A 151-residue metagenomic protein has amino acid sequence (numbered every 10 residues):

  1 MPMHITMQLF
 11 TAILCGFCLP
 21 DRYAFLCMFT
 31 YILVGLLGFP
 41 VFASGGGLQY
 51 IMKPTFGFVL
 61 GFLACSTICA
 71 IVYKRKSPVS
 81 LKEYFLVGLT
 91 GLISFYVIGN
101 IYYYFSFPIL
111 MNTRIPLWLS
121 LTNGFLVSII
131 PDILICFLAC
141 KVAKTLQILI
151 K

Functional and structural regions predicted by a protein language model:
M1, S80-K151: Membrane-embedded alpha-helical hairpins and interfacial helices in multi-pass inner-membrane proteins
M1-C27: Hydrophobic transmembrane alpha-helices
M1-H4, I32-C65: Interfacial aromatic-anchored transmembrane helix boundaries in multi-pass membrane proteins
T11, F29, A64, I68 (+4 more regions): Hydrophobic side-chain positions within alpha-helical transmembrane segments of multi-pass secondary transporters
C18-R22, I68-K76, T145-I150: Structural signal for the C-terminal ends of transmembrane alpha-helices and the immediately following loop
R22-Y23, F56, E83, L119: Residue-level recognition of membrane-helix boundary sites in multi-pass small-molecule transporters
L26-L37, L86-G91: Central hydrophobic cores of alpha-helical transmembrane segments in multi-pass integral membrane proteins
L48-V97: Short helix-perturbing small/polar motifs within transmembrane alpha-helices
